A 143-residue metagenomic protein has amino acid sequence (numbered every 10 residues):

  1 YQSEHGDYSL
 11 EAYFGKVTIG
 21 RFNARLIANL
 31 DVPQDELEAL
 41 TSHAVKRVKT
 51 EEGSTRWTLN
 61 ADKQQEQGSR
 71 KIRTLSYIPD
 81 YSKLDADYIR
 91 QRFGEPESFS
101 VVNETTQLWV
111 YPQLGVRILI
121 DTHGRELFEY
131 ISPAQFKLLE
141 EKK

Functional and structural regions predicted by a protein language model:
Y1-K143: A cross-family detector of function-defining hotspots
